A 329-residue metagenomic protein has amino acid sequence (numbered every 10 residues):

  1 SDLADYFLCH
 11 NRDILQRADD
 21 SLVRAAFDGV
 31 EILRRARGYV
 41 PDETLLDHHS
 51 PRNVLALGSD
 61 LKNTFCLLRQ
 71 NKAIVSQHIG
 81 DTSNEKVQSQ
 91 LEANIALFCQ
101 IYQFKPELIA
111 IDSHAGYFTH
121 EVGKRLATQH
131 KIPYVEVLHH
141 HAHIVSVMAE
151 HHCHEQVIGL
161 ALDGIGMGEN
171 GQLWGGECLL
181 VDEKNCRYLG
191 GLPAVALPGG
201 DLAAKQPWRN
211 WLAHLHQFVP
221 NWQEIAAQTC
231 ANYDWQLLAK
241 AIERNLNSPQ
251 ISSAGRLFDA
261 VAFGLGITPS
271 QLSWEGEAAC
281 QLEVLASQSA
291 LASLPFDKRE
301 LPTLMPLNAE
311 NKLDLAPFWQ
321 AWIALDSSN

Functional and structural regions predicted by a protein language model:
S1, A115-H130, E169-V181: Short Gly/Thr/Asp-enriched flexible loops that form oxyanion-binding sites at enzyme active sites
S1-H49, L246, Q250-I251: Internal gly/pro-rich beta-alpha loop/helix module that stabilizes soluble enzyme cofactors or their anionic handles
D20-S21, D42-V54, E136-G159: Conserved phosphate-binding catalytic cores of ATP/NTP-utilizing and phosphoryl-transfer enzymes
R24-G29, L67-K72, T128, E169-G171 (+2 more regions): Short acidic-glycine loop/turn motifs at beta-strand connectors
N53, S59-L97, L215-N329: A contiguous, well-structured pocket-lining segment that forms one wall/lid of small-molecule binding clefts in soluble
Q103-G116, Y134-V135: Short glycine-rich phosphate-binding loop at a beta-alpha junction
D112, Y134-H143, A161-L162, Q250-A254: Active-site nucleophile and cofactor-binding loops and adjacent substrate-binding regions of central metabolic enzymes
M148-H216, N221, A226, E243 (+3 more regions): Active-site histidine-anchored catalytic micro-motif
